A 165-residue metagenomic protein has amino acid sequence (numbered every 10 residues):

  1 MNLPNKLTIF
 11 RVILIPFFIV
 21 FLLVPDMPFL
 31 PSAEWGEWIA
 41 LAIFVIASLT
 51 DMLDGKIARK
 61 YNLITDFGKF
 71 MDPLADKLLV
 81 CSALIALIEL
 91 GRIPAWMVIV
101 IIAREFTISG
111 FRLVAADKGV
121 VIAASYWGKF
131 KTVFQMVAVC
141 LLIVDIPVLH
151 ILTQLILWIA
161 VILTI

Functional and structural regions predicted by a protein language model:
M1-I165: Alpha-helical transmembrane bundles and membrane-interface segments of multipass inner-membrane proteins
